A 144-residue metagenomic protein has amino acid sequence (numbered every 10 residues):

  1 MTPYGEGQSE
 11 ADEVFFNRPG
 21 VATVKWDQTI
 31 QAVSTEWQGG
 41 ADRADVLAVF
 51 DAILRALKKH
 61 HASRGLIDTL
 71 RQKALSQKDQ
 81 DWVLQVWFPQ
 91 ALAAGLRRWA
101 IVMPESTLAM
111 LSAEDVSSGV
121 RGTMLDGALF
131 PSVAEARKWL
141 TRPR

Functional and structural regions predicted by a protein language model:
T2-R144: Amphipathic, Lys/Arg-enriched alpha-helical "gate/interface" segment within cytosolic domains that mediates
